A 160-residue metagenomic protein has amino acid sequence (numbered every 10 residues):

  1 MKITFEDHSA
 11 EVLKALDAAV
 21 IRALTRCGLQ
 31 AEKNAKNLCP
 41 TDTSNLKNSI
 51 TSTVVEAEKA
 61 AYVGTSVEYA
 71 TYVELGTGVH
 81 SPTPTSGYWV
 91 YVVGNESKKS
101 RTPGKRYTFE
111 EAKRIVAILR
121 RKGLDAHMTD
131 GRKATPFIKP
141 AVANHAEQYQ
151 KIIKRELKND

Functional and structural regions predicted by a protein language model:
M1-D160: Short, Lys/Arg-rich flexible segments
